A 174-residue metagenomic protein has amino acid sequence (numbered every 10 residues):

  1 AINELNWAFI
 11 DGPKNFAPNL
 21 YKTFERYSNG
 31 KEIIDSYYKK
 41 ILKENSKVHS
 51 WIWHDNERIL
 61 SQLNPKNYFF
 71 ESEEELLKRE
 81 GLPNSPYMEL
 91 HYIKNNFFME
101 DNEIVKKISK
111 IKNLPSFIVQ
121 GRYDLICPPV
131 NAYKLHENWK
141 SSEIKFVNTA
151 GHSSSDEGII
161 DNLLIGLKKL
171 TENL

Functional and structural regions predicted by a protein language model:
E4-K107, L114: Alpha/beta-hydrolase
E100, L125-N131: Conserved alpha/beta-hydrolase "acid-adjacent" motif
S109-N113, N138-W139: Short, conserved loop/helix-junction motifs that constitute active-site signature segments in enzyme catalytic cores
I111-K112, I118-Q120: Short beta-strand/loop motif that positions the catalytic acidic residue of the alpha/beta-hydrolase fold
Y123-D124, G151: Short, glycine-/Ser/Thr-/acidic-enriched flexible segments
P129-S142: Active-site-adjacent alpha-helix of alpha/beta-hydrolase-fold enzymes
S142-L174: Catalytic active-site module of serine/aspartate enzymes centered on a nucleophile-bearing elbow/loop
